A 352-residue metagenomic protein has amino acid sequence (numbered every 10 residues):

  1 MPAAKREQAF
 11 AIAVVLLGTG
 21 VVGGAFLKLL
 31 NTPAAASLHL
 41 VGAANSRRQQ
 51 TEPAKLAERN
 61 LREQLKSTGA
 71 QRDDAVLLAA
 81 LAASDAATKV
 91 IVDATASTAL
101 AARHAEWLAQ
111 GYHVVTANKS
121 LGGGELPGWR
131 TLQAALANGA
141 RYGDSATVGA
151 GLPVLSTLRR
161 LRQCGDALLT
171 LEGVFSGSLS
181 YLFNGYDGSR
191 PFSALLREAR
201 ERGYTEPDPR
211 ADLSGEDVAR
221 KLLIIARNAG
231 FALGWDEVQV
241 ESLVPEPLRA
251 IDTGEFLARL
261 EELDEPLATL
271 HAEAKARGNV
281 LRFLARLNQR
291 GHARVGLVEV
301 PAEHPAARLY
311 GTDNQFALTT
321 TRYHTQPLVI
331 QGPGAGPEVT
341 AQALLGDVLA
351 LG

Functional and structural regions predicted by a protein language model:
P2-L16, G20-L29, A36-H39, G151-G173 (+1 more regions): NAD(P)-dependent dehydrogenase/reductase Rossmann-like domain
P2-Q110: N-terminal glycine-/serine-/threonine-rich beta1-alpha1-beta2 phosphate-ribose binding loop of Rossmann-like
E58-R62, L132-A135, R160-R162: Short, hinge-like loop/turn segments at secondary-structure boundaries
A87, N138-Y142, D166: A short helix-to-beta-strand connector/capping loop
V90-D93, V114-A117, Y142-S145, T170-G173 (+2 more regions): General beta-strand structural signal in soluble alpha/beta enzymes
S97-A109, K119-D144, L152-L158: Rossmann-fold NAD(P)-binding glycine/threonine-rich loop
Q110-V114, G177: Glycine-enriched alpha-helix->loop->beta-strand junction motifs that scaffold or abut catalytic
V148: Cytosolic ligand/metal-binding cores
